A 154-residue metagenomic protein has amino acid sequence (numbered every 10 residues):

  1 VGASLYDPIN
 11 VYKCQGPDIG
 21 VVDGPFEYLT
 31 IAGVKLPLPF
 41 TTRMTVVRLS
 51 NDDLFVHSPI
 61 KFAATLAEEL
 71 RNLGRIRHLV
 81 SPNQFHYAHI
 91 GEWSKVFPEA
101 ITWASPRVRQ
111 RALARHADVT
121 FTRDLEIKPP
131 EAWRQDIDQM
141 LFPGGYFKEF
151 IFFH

Functional and structural regions predicted by a protein language model:
V1-S50: Zn-dependent metallo-beta-lactamase
G16-V21, F55, R134-D138: Short, hydrophobic/aromatic-rich segments at coil-to-beta transitions
T42-M44, F147-F150: Short, surface-exposed beta-edge/turn micro-motifs
V47, N83, F152: Divalent metal-coordination and catalytic microenvironments
L49-D52, H154: Short acidic-glycine loop/turn motifs at beta-strand connectors
V56, K61-A104: Active-site metal-binding motif and surrounding structural segment of the metallo-beta-lactamase
P59, G91, A114-H116, K148-F153: A short secondary-structure junction signal
P106-E149: Metallo-beta-lactamase
